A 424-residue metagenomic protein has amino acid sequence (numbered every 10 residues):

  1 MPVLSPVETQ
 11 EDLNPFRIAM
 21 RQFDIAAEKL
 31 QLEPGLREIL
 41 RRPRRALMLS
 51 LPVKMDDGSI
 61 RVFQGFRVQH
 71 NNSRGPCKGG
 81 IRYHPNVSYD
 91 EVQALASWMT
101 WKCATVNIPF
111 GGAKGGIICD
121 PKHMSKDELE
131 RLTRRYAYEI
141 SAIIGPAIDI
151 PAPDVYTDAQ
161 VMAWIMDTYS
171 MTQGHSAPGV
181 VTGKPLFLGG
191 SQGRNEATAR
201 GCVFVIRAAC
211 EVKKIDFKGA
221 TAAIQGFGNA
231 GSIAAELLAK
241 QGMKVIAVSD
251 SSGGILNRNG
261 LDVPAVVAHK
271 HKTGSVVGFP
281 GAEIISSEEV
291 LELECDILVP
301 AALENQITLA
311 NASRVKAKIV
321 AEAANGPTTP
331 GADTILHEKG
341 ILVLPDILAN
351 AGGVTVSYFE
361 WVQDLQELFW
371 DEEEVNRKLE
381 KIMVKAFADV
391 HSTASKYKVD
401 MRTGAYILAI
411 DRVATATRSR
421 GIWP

Functional and structural regions predicted by a protein language model:
P6-N14, A209-C210, S313-P424: Adenosine-phosphate binding glycine-rich loop
P6-S50: Short, Gly/Pro- and small/polar-rich lid/capping loops
E33-I39, N107, I144-P153, H175-G179 (+3 more regions): Flexible, glycine/charged-enriched surface loops at secondary-structure junctions
L49-P121: Glycine-rich, N-terminal phosphate-binding loop and its surrounding beta-alpha-beta segment
H84, A104-K218: Glycine/serine-rich phosphate-binding loop and adjoining beta1-alpha1 elements at the start of nucleotide-handling
T182-P185, G190-E292: Glycine-rich phosphate/diphosphate-binding loop of Rossmann-like nucleotide-binding domains
G253-V343: Rossmann-like adenosine-cofactor binding region
